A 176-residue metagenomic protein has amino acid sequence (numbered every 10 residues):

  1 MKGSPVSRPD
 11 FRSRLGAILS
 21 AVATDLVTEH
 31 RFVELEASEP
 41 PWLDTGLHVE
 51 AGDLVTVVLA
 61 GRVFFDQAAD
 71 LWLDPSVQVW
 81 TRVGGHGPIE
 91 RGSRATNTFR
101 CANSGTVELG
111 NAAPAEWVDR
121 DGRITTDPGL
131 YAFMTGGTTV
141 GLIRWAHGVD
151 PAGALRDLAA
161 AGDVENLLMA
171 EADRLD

Functional and structural regions predicted by a protein language model:
G3-D176: Gly-Asp-aromatic-enriched flexible segments
